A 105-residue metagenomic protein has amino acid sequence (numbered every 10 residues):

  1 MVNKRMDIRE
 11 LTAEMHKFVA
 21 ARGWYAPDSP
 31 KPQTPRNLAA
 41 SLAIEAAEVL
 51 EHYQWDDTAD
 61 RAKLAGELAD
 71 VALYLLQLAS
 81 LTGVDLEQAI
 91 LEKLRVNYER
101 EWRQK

Functional and structural regions predicted by a protein language model:
M1-L68, A72-K105: Flexible "arm" and connector segments at domain edges
